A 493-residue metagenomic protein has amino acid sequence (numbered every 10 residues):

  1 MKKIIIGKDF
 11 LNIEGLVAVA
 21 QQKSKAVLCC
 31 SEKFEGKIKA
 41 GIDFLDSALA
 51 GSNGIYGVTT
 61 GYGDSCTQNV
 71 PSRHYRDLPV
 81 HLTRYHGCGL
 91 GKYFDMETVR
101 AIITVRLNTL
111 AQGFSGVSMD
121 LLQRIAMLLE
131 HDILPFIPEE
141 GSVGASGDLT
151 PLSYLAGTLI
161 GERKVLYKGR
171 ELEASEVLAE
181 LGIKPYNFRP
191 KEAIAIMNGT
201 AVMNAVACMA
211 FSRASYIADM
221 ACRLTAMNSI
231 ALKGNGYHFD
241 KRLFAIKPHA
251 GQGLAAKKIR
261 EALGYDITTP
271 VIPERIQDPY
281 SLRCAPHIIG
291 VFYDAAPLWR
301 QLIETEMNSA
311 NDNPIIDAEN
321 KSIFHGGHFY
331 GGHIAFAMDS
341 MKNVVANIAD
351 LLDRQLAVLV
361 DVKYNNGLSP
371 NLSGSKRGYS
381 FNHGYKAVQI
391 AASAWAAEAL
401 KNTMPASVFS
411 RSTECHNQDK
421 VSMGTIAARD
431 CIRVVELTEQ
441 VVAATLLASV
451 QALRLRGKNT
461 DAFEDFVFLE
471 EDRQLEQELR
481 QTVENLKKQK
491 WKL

Functional and structural regions predicted by a protein language model:
K2-S24, C30-E32, G41-F44, L49 (+1 more regions): C-terminal auxiliary extensions adjacent to catalytic cores
K2-S52, P79-P138, S229, F244: Glycine-rich, flexible loop motifs
I38, I55-V58, P71, Y75 (+5 more regions): Generic structural signal for well-ordered secondary structure
N53, Q68, A255-A256: Polyanion/phosphate-binding surface patch
Y56-L78, Y85-L110, P138-I160, R189-M203: FAD-binding core of FAD-dependent oxidoreductases, characterized by glycine-rich FAD pyrophosphate-binding loops
Y62, C88-G89, N108-T109, L129 (+6 more regions): Acidic, glycine-rich active-site loops and adjacent beta-strand->loop/helix elements that engage anionic groups
S72-G87, V358-N371: Catalytic or ion-translocation cores adjacent to nucleophile or general acid/base/metal-coordination motifs in diverse
Q123-E130, T150-S153, G157, D219: A broadly conserved amphipathic alpha-helix scaffold signal in soluble, globular proteins
